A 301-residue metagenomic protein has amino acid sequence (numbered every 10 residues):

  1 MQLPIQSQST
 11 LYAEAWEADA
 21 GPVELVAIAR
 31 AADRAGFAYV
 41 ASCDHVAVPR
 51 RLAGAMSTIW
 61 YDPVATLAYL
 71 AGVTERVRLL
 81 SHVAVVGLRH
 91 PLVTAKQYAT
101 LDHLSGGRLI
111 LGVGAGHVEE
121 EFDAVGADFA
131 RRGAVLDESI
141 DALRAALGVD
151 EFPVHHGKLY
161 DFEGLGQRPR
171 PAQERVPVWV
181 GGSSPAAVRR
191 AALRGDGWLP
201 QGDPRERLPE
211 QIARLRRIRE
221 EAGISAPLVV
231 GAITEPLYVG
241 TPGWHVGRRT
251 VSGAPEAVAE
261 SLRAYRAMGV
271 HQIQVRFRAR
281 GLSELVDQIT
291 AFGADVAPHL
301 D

Functional and structural regions predicted by a protein language model:
M1-L3, V40-S42, R78-S81, L109-V113 (+4 more regions): Hydrophobic faces of well-ordered beta-strands that scaffold small-molecule active sites in alpha/beta enzyme cores
M1-V73, V176, R276-A279, S283 (+1 more regions): N-terminal beta1-alpha1-beta2 module of alpha/beta enzyme domains
P4-Q8, H45, A84-V86, G114-V118 (+4 more regions): Active-site beta-loop-alpha junctions enriched in small/polar residues
S9-P22, A84-L92, E174-S183, G243-E256: Active-site mouth loops of central-metabolism enzymes
D19-A32, Q97, V180-R190, V251-A264: Short, acidic/polar
D33, A38, A130-A172, Q201-D301: An alpha-helical appendage that flanks or caps ligand/catalytic pockets
R50-G54, S81, G87-R194, P209-A222 (+1 more regions): Internal, glycine-rich beta/alpha segment that forms the wall or movable "lid" of small-molecule/cofactor binding
V73-R76, S105, A192-W198, G269: Glycine-enriched alpha-helix->loop->beta-strand junction motifs that scaffold or abut catalytic
